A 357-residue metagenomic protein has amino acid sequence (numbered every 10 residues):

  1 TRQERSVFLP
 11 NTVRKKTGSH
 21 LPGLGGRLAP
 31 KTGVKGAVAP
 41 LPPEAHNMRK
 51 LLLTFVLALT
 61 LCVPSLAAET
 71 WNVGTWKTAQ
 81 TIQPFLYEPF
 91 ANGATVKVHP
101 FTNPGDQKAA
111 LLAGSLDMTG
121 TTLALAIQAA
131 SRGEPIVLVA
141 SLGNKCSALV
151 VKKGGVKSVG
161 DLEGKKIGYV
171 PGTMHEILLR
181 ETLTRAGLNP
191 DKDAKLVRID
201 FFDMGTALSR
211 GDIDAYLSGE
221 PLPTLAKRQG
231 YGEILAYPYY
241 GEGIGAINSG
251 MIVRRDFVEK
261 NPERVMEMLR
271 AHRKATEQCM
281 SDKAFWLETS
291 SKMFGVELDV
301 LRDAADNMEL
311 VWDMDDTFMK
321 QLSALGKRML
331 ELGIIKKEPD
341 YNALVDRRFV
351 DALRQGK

Functional and structural regions predicted by a protein language model:
R2-E4, L21-A29, K35-P43: Short, low-complexity intrinsically disordered segments enriched in small and basic residues
N11, K15-T17, K31-T32: Polybasic, lysine-rich low-complexity intrinsically disordered segments
M48-L51: Positively charged n-region of N-terminal signal peptides that target proteins for export
T54-P64: Bacterial N-terminal signal peptides
E69-D191, K195-R198, A207, D214-E220 (+2 more regions): Short, glycine-/small- and polar/acidic-enriched structural segments that line small-molecule recognition paths
A124-L125, V197, F202-K292: Pocket-lining segment of extracytoplasmic ligand-binding domains
E259-K336: Secondary-structure end/capping motifs
L330-K357: Conserved C-terminal helix/tail region of periplasmic/extracytoplasmic solute-binding proteins
